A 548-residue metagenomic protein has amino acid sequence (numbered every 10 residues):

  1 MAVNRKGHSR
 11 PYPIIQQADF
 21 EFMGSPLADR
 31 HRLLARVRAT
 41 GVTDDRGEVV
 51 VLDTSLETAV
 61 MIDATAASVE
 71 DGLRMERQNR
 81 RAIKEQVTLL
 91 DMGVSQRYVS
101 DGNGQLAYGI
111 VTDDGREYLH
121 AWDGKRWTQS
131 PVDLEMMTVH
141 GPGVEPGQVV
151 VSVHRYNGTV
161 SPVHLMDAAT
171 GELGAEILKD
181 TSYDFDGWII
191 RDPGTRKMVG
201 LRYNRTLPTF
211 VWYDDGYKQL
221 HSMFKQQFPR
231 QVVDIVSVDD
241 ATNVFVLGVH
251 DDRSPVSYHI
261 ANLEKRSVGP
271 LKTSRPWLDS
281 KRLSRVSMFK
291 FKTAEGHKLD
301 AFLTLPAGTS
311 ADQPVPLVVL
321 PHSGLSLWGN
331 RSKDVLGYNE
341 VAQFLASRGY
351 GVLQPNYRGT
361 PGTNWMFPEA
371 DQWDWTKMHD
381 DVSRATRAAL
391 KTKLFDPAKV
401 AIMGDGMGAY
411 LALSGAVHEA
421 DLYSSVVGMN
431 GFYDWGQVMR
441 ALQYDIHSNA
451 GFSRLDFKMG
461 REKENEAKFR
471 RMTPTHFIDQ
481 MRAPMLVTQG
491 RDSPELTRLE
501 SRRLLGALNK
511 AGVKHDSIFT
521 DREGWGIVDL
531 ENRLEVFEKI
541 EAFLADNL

Functional and structural regions predicted by a protein language model:
M1-F245, D252-S254, A261-E264, K281: Beta-propeller folds
A2, I62, Y108, V199 (+6 more regions): Hydrophobic/aromatic beta-strand patches that form the interior of the parallel beta-sheet core in alpha/beta enzyme
V111, V153, R202, V249 (+4 more regions): Residues that line or immediately flank small-molecule/substrate-binding pockets and catalytic motifs
N157, D252, E295-K298, A409: Short flexible coil/turn linkers enriched for glycine and charged/polar residues that connect secondary-structure
Y203, H250, L320-G324, G406-A409 (+1 more regions): Glycine-rich His-Gly loop
S254-F289: An N-terminal hydrophobic leader/cap segment in hydrolases
D279-A398, D405-G406: Cap/lid segment of the alpha/beta-hydrolase catalytic domain
F344, Q354-L548: Active-site-proximal cap/loop segments of hydrolase catalytic domains
